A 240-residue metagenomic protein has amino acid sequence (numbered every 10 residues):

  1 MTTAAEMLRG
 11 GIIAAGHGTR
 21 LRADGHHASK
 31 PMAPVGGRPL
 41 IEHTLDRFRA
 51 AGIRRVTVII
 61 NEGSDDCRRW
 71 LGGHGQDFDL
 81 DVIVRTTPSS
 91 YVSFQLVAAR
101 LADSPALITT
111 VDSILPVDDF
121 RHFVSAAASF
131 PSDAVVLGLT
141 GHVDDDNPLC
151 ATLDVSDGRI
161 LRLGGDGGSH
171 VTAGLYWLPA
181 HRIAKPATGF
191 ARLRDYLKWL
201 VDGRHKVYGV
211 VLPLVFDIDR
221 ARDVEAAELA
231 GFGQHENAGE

Functional and structural regions predicted by a protein language model:
M1-I12, R20, R38-T110: Conserved N-terminal catalytic core of the sugar/cofactor nucleotidyltransferase
T2-G10, S169-E240: Conserved alpha/beta core of the MobA/IspD/sugar-nucleotide pyrophosphorylase nucleotidyltransferase superfamily
G11-A15, A33-P34: A conserved hydrophobic helix/loop-capping motif in glycosyltransferases and polysaccharide synthases
H17-A23: Short acidic/His/Gly/Ser-rich catalytic and metal-binding motifs that mark active-site loops of diverse hydrolases
H27-E42: Short catalytic helix/loop segments, enriched in acidic residues and glycine and frequently bearing histidine
P34, R100, T152-D154, W177-P179 (+1 more regions): Short, well-ordered beta-strand micro-motif
D66, S113-P116, D217: A short, conserved beta-strand element in the Rossmann-like catalytic core that flanks the donor/metal-binding loop
P116-D195, W199: Conserved core of the sugar-phosphate nucleotidyltransferase
